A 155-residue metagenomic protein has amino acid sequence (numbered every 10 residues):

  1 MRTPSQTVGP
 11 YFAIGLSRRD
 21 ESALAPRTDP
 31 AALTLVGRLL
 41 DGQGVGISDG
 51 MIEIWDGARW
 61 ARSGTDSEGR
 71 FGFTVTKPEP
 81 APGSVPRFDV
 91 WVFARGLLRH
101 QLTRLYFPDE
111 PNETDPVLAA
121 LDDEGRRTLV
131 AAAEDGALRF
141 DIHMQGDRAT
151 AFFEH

Functional and structural regions predicted by a protein language model:
M1-T128, A133-H155: Beta-strand-dominated extracellular/periplasmic modules and repeats in secreted or surface-exposed proteins
